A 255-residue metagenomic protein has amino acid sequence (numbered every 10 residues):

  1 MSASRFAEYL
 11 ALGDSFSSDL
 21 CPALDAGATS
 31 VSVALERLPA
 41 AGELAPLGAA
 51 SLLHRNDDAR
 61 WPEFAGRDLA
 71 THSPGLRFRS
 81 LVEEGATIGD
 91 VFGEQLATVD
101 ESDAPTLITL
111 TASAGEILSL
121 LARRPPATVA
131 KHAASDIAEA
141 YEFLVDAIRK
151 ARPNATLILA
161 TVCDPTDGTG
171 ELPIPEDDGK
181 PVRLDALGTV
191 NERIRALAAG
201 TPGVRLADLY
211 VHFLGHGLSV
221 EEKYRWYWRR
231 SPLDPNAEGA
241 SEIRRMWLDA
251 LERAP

Functional and structural regions predicted by a protein language model:
M1-L10, V91-P105, E142-P153: Short amphipathic alpha-helices and their capping/turn segments at secondary-structure boundaries
E8-G13, S17, F78-V82, T106-T111 (+2 more regions): Structural recognition of the beta-strand scaffold that forms the well-ordered cores of secreted hydrolase catalytic
S18-C21, E116-A122, T166-P173, G215-K223: Short acidic/His/Gly/Ser-rich catalytic and metal-binding motifs that mark active-site loops of diverse hydrolases
D19-E139: Conserved SGNH/GDSL esterase-like catalytic core that processes O-acyl groups on lipids and polysaccharides
P125-D136, D178-A186, P235-E238: Alpha-helix N-cap and loop-to-helix initiation/capping positions
L144-A147, A151, A160-E171: Hydrophobic, aromatic-enriched interface-forming segments
D167-L209: Substrate-gating cap/lid alpha-helix
R225-P255: Histidine-centered active-site loop/cap adjacent to the catalytic His in serine esterases/O-acetyl transfer systems
